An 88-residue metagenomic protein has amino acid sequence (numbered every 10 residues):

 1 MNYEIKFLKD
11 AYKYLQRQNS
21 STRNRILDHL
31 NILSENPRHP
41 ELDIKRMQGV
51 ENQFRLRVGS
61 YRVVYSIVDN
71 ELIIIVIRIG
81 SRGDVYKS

Functional and structural regions predicted by a protein language model:
N2-K9, S20-N24, L30, V58-Y61 (+1 more regions): Enriched for short, Lys/Arg-rich terminal
N31-L56: A short, surface-exposed loop/turn module that caps and links secondary-structure elements
